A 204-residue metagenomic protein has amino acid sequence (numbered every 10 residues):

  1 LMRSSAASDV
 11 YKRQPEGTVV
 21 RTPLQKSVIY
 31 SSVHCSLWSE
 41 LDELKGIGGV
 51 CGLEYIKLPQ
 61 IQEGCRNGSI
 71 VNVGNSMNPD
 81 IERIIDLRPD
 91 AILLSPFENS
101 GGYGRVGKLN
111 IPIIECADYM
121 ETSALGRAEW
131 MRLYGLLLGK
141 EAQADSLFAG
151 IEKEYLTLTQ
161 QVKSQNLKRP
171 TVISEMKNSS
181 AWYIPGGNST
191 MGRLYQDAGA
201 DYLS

Functional and structural regions predicted by a protein language model:
L1-A7, Y11: Single conserved hydrophobic/aromatic residue that forms the stacking wall/gate of nucleotide- or nucleobase-binding
A6, E43, L109-I111, A198: Short, structured coil segments at secondary-structure junctions
D9-I85, A91-E98: A short, structured surface patch at a secondary-structure boundary
W38-D42, Y103-R105, P185-G187: Short, solvent-exposed loop/turn and secondary-structure capping segments
K45-G52, L94, P112-A117, D201-S204: Short hydrophobic/aromatic-enriched beta-strand-loop microsegments
S69, D90-L93, N99-A181: Extracytoplasmic substrate-binding proteins
Y183-S204: Alpha-helical, coiled-coil/dimerization segments enriched in small aliphatic residues
